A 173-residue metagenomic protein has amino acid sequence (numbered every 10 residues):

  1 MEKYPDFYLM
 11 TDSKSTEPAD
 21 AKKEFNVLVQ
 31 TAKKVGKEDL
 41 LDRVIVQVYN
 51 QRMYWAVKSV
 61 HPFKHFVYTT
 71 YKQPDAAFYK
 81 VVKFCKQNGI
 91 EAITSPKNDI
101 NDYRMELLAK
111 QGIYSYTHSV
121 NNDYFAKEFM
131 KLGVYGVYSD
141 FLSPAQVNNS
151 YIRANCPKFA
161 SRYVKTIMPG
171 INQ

Functional and structural regions predicted by a protein language model:
M1-H65, N88-G89, S95, G170-N172: Metal-dependent phosphodiesterase/phospholipase catalytic core, i.e., the His/Asp/Glu-rich active-site region
V67-Q173: C-terminal active-site rim and adjoining tail of enzyme catalytic domains
